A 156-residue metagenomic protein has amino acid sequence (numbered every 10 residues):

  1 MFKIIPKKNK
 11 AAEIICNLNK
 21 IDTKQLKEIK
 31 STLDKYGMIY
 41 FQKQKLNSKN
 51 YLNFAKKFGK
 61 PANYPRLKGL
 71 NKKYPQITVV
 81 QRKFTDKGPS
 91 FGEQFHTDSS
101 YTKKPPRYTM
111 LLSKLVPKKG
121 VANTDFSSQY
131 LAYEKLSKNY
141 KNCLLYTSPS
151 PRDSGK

Functional and structural regions predicted by a protein language model:
M1-T124: Non-heme Fe(II)-dependent double-stranded beta-helix
M110, C143-Y146: Generic detector of isolated residues embedded in canonical secondary-structure elements
V121-Y133: A short beta-strand-loop-beta hairpin characteristic of the jelly-roll/cupin
A132-K141: Compact, glycine/acidic-enriched structural inserts
Y146-D153: Conserved small/polar residues in nucleotide/adenosyl-binding loops
